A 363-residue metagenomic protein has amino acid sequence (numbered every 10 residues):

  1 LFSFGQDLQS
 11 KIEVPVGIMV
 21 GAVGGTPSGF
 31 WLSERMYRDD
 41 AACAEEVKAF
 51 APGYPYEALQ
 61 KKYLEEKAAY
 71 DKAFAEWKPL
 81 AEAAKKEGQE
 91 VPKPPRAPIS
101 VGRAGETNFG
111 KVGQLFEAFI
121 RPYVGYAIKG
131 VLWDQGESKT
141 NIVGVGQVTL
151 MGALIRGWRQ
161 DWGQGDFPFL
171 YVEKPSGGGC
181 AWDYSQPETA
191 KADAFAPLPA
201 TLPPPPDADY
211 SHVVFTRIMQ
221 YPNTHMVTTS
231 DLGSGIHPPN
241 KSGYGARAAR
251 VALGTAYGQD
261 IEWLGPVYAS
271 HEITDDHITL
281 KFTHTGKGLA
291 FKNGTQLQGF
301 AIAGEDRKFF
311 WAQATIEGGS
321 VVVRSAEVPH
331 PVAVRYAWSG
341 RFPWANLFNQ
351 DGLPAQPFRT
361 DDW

Functional and structural regions predicted by a protein language model:
L1-W363: Cell-envelope and extracellular/periplasmic
